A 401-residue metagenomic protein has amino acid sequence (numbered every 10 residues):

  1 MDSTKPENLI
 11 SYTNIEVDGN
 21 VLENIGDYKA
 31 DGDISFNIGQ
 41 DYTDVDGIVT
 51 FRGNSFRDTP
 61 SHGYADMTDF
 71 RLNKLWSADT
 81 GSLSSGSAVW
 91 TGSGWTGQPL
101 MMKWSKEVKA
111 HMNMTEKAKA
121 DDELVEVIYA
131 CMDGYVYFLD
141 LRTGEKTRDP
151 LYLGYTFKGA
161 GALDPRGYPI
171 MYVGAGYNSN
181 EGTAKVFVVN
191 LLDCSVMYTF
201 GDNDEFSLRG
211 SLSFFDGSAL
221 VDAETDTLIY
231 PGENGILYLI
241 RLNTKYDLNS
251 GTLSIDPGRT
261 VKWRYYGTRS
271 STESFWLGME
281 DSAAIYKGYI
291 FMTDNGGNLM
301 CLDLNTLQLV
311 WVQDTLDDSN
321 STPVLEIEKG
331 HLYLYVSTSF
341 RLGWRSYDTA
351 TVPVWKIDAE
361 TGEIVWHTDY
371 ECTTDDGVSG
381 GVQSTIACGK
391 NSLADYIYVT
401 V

Functional and structural regions predicted by a protein language model:
M1-N37, F51, D58-W95, L100-F215 (+1 more regions): Extracytoplasmic/lumenal domain signature
Q40: Active-site-lining helix/loop region of Rossmann-like oxidoreductase modules
